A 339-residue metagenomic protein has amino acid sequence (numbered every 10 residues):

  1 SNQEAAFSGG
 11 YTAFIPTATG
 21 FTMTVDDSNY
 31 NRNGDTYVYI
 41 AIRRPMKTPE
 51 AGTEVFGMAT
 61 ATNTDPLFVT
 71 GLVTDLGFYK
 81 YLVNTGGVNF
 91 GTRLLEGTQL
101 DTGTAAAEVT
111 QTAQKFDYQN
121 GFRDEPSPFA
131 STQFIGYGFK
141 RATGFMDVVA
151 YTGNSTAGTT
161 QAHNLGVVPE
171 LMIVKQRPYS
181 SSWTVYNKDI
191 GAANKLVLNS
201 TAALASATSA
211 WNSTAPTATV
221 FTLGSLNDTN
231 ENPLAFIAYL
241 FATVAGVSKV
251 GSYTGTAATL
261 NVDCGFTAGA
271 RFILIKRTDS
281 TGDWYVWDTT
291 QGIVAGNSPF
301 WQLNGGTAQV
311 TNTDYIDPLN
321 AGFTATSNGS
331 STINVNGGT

Functional and structural regions predicted by a protein language model:
S1-T339: Surface-exposed molecular-recognition determinants
